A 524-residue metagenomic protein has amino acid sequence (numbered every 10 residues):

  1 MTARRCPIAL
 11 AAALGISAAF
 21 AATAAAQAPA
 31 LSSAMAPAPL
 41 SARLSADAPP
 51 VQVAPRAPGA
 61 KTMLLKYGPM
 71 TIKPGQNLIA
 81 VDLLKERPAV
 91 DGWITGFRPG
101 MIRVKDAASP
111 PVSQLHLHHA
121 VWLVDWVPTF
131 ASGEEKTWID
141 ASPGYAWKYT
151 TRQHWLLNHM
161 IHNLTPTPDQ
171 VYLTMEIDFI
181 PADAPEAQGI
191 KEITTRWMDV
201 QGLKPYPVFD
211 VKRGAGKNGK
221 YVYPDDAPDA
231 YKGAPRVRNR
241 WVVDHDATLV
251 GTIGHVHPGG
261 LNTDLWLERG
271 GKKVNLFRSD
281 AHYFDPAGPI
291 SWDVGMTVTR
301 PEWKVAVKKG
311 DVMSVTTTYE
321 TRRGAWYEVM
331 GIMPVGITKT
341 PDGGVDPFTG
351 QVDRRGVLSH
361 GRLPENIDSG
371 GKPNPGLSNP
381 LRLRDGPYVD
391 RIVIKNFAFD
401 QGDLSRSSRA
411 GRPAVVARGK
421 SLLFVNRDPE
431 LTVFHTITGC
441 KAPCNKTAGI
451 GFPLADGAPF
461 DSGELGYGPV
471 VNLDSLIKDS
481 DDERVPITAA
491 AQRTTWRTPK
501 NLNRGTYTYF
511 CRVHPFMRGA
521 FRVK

Functional and structural regions predicted by a protein language model:
M1-A11: Bacterial N-terminal signal peptides that target proteins for export
R4, G260-D264, N445, R518-F521: Short amphipathic alpha-helical segments with coiled-coil-like heptad repeat character
A9-A21: Bacterial N-terminal signal peptides
A18-M35: C-terminal region of N-terminal signal peptides and the immediate post-cleavage residues of exported proteins
L31-T248, I253-K372: Beta-strand-centric surfaces of beta-sandwich/beta-rich domains
P373-K524: Extracytoplasmic copper-binding redox domains, predominantly the cupredoxin/blue-copper superfamily
